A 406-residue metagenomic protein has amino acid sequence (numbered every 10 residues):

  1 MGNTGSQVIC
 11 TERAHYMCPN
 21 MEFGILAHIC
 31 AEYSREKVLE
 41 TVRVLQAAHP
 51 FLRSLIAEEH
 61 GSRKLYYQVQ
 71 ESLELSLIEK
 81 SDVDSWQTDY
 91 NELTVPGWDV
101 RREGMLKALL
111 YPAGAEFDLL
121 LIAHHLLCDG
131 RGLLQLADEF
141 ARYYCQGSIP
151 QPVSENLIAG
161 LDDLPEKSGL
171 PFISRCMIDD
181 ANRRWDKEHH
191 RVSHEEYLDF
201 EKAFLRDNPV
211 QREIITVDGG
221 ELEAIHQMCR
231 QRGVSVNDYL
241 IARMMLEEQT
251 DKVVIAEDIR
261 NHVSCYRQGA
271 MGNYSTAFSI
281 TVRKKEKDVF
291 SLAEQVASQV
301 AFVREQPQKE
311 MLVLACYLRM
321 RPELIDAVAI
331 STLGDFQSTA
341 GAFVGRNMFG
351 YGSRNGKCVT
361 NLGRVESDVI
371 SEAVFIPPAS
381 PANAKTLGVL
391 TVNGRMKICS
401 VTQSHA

Functional and structural regions predicted by a protein language model:
M1-H15, L26, L127, R131 (+2 more regions): Non-catalytic, low-complexity flexible loops and terminal extensions
M1-S62, D84-L106, Q249-A406: Acyl-thioester-dependent acyl-group transfer interface
C18-K37, R102-L120, F200-S264, R395-M396: Gly/Ser/Thr-rich phosphate-binding loops and adjoining beta-strand/alpha-helix segments that form adenosine-phosphate
P19-K37, T41, Y66-T88, H124-C128 (+5 more regions): Acyl-group handling in specialized metabolite and lipid biosynthesis
L39-D138, R142-Q146: Acyl-thioester-dependent condensation/acyltransferase catalytic cores
P50-T88, K107-Y111, I149-R183, Y197 (+1 more regions): Small-residue-rich loop/turn and linker elements
C128, A141-C145, R230, M244-Q249 (+1 more regions): Hydrophobic/aromatic-lined pockets within catalytic cores
D129-A137, N237, V289, A293 (+1 more regions): Short, charged, low-complexity patches
